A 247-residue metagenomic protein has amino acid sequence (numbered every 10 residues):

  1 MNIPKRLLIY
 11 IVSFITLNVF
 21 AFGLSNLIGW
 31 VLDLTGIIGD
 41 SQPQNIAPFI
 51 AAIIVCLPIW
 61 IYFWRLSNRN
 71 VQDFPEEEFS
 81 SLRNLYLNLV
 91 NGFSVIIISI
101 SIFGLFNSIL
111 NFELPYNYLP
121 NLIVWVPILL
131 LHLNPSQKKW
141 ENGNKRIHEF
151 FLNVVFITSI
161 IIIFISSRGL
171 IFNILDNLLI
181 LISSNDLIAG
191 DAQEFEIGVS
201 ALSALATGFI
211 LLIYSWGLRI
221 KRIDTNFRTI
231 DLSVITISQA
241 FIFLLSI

Functional and structural regions predicted by a protein language model:
M1-I247: Hydrophobic/aromatic interaction determinants used to assemble and anchor large protein complexes
